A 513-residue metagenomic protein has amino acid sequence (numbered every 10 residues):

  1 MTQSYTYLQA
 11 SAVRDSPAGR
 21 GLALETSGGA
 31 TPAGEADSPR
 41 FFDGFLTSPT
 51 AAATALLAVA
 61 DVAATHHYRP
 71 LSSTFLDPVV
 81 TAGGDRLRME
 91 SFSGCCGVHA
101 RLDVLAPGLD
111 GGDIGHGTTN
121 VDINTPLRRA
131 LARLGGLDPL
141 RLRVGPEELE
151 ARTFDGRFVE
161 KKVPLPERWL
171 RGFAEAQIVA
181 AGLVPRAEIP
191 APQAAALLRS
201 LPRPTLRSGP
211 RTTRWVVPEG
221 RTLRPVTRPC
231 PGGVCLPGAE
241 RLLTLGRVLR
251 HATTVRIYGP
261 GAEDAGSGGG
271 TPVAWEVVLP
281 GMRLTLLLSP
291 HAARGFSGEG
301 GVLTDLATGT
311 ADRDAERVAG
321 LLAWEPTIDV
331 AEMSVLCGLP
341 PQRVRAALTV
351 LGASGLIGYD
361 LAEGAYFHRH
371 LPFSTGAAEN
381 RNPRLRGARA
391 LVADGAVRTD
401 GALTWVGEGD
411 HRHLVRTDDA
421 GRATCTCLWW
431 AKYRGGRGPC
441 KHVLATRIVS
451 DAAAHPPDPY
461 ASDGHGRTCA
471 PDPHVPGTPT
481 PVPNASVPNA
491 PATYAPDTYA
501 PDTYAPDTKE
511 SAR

Functional and structural regions predicted by a protein language model:
M1-R513: Long, low-complexity, compositionally biased intrinsically disordered regions
